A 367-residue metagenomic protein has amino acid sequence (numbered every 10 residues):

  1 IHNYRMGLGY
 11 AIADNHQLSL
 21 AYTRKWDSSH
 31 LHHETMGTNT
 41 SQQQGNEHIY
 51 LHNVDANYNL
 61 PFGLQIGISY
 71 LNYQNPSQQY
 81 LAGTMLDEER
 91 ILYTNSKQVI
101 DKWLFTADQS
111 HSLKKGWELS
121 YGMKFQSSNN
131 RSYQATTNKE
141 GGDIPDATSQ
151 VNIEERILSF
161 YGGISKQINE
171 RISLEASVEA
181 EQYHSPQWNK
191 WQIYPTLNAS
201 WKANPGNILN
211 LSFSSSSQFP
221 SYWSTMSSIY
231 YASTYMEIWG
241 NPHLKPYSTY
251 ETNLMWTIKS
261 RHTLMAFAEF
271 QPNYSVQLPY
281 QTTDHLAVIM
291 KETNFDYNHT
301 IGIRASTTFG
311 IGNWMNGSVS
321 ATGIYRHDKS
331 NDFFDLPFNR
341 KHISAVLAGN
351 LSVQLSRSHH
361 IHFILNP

Functional and structural regions predicted by a protein language model:
I1, T35-N46, D87-N95, G142-Q150 (+5 more regions): Extracellular loop and loop/strand-boundary signature of outer-membrane beta-barrel proteins
N3-S29, Q44-W188, Q192-P195, K202 (+6 more regions): Face-selective signature of the C-terminal outer-membrane beta-barrel domain
K25, E34-Q42, L81-R90, T136-I144 (+5 more regions): Flexible, surface-exposed loop regions and adjacent strand-edge segments of Gram-negative outer-membrane beta-barrel
I49-N53, Q98, I153, S217-M265 (+3 more regions): Outer-membrane beta-barrel signature, preferentially recognizing the C-terminal barrel domain of Gram-negative
N198, N210, S217-F219: A surface-exposed, glycine/aromatic-enriched loop/edge motif typical of exported proteins
N207-S212, L264: Acidic/polar loop patches that form or flank catalytic/metal-binding clefts of enzymes that bind anionic ligands
V276, D296-N298, H327-K329: Extracytosolic and intramembrane catalytic regions of membrane-associated proteins in envelope/secretory systems
